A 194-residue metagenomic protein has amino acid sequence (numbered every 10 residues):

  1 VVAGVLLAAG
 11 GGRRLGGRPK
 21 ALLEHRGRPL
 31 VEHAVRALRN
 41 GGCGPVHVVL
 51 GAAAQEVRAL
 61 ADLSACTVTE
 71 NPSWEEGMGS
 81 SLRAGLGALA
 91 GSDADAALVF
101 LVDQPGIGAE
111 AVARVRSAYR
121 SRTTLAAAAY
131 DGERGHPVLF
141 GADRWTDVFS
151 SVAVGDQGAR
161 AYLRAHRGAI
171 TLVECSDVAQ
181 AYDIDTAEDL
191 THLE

Functional and structural regions predicted by a protein language model:
V1-R134, A142, G168-C175: Nucleotide and nucleotide-moiety/phosphate-recognizing core
R14, E56-A59, D147, D183 (+1 more regions): Phosphate- and divalent-cation-binding pockets in alpha/beta enzyme and binding domains that engage nucleotide-derived
L60, A118, D147, S151 (+1 more regions): Residues that form generic nucleotide/phosphate-binding pockets
G87, R144-V148, G155: Hydrophobic, well-ordered secondary-structure segments that either form specific early membrane-associated helices used
G108, V148-F149, E194: Activation segment
V112, R144-V148, D189-L190: A generic structural signal for short hydrophobic patches within well-formed alpha-helices
H136-F140, Y182-I184: Short glycine- and hydrophobic/aromatic-rich loop-to-beta-strand nucleating segment in the catalytic cores
V152-E194: Conserved alpha/beta core of the MobA/IspD/sugar-nucleotide pyrophosphorylase nucleotidyltransferase superfamily
